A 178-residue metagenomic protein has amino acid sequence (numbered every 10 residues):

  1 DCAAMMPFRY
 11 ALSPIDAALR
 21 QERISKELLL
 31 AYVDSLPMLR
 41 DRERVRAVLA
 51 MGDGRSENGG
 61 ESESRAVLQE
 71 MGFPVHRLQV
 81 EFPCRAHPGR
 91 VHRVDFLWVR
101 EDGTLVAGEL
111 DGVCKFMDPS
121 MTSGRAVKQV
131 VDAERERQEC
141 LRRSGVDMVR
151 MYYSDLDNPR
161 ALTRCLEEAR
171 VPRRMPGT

Functional and structural regions predicted by a protein language model:
D1-E27: Hydrophobic alpha-helical segments and helix pairs
L19-T178: Surface segments flanking catalytic/ligand-binding clefts of nucleic-acid enzymes
